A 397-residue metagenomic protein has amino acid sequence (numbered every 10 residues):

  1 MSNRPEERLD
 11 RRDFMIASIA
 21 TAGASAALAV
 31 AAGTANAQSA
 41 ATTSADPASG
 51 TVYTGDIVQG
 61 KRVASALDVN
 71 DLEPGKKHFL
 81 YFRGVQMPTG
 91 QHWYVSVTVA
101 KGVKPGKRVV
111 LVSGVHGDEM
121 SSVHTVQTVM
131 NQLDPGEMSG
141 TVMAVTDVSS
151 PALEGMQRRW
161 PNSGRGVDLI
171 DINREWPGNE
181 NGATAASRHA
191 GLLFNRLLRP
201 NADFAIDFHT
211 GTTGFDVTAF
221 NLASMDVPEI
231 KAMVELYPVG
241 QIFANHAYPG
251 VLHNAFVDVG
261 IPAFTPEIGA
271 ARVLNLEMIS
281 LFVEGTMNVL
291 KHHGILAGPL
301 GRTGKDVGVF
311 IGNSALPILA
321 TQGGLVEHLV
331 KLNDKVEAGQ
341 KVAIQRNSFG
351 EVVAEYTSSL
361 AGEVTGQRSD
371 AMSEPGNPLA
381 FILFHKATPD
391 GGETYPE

Functional and structural regions predicted by a protein language model:
N3, E7-A22, Q38-E397: Structured catalytic-domain cores with a bias toward divalent-metal coordination
